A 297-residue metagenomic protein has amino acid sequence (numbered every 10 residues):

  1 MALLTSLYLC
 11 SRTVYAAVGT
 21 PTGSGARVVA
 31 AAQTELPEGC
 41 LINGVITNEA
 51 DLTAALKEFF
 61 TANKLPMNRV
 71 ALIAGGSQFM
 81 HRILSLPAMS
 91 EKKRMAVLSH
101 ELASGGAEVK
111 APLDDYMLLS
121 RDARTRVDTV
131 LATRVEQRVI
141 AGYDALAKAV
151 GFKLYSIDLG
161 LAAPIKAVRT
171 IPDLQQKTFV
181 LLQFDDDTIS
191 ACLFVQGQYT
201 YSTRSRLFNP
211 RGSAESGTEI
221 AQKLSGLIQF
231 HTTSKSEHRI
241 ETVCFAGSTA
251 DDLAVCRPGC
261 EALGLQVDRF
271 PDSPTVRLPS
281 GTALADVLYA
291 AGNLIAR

Functional and structural regions predicted by a protein language model:
M1-R297: Hydrophobic/aromatic-enriched cytosolic interaction surfaces used to assemble or bind macromolecules
